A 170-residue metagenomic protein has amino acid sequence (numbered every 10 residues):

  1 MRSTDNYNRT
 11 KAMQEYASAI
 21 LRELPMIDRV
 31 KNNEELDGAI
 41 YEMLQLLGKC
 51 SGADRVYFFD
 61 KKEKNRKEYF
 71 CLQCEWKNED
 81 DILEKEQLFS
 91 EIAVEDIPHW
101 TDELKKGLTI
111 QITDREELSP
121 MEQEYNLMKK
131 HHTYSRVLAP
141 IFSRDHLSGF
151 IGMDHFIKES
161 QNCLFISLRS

Functional and structural regions predicted by a protein language model:
M1-G38: Signal-transmission linkers at sensory-effector interfaces
R2-N8, S119, D154-S170: Regulatory loop-to-helix N-cap segments in sensory/regulatory domains that couple ligand/signal detection
V30-Q73: Helix-loop-beta substructure at the N-terminus of cytosolic sensory domains that couple signal/ligand detection
Y57-D102, L108: GAF sensory/regulatory domain recognition with acknowledged cross-activation on helical regulatory dimers
L108-S135, H155: Signal-transducing coupling segments at domain and membrane junctions
Y134-F142: A short, aliphatic-rich beta-strand micro-motif
I141-R144, K158-E159: Sensor-regulatory modules in signal-transduction proteins
L147: Glycine-rich acetyl-CoA-binding "A-motif" of GNAT/NAT acetyltransferases
